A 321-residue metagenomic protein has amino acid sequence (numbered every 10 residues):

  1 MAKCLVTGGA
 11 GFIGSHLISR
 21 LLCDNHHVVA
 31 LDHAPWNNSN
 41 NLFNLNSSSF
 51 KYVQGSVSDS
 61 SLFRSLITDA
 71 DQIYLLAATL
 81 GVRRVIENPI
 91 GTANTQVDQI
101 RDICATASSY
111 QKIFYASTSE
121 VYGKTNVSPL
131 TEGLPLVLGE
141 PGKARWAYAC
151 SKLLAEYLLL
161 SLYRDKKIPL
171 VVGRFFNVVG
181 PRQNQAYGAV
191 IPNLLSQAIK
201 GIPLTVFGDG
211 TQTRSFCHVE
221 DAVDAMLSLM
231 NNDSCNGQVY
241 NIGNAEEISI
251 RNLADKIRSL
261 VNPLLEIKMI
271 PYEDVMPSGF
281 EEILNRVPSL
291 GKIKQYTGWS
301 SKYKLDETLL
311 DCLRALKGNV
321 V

Functional and structural regions predicted by a protein language model:
M1-F176, C312-A315: N-terminal Rossmann-like NAD(P)+-binding domain of SDR-like oxidoreductases, especially those catalyzing
K3, K304-V321: Amphipathic terminal alpha-helices
L17, M226-M230, A254-I257, L309-L316: Hydrophobic "lid"/C-terminal helical patch of Rossmann-like NAD(P)-dependent dehydrogenase/epimerase domains
S58, E87, T95-D98, Q185-A189 (+5 more regions): Residue-level signal for the nucleotide or nucleotide-sugar donor/cofactor binding architecture
L153, P169, V178-P192, I202 (+6 more regions): Glycine/proline-rich active-site loop of Rossmann-fold NAD(P)-dependent oxidoreductases
V219, E273-S300, K304, D311: Conserved C-terminal active-site "lid" loop/helix of NAD(P)H-dependent oxidoreductases that clamps the redox cofactor
A222, M226, I242, L253 (+2 more regions): Non-catalytic, hydrophobic alpha-helical segments
N232-P277: Mid/C-terminal beta-alpha module of Rossmann-like enzyme folds, strongest in SDR-family dehydrogenases/epimerases
